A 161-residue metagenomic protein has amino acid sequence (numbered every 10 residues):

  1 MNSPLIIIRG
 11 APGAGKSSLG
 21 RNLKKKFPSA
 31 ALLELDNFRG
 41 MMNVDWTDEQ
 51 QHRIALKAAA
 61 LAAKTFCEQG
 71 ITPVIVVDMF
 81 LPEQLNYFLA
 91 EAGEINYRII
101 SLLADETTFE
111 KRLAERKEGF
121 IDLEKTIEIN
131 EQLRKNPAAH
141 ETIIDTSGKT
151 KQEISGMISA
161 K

Functional and structural regions predicted by a protein language model:
N2-L5, I71: Pre-Walker A (Motif I) flank of P-loop NTPase domains
I8: Hydrophobic anchor at the beta1->P-loop junction of P-loop NTPases
G13: Walker A (P-loop) phosphate-binding loop of P-loop NTPases
K16: Conserved lysine of the Walker
G20-K64: Conserved substrate/cofactor phosphate-moiety recognition/catalytic segment in nucleotide-dependent phosphotransferases
I54-E94: Glycine-rich phosphate-binding loop used to anchor ATP phosphates in small-molecule kinases, encompassing both
G93-L113: Conserved phosphate-donor/acceptor-positioning beta-strand/loop module used by diverse small-molecule
E118-M157: Small-molecule kinase domains that catalyze NTP-dependent phosphoryl transfer to phosphate-bearing small molecules
